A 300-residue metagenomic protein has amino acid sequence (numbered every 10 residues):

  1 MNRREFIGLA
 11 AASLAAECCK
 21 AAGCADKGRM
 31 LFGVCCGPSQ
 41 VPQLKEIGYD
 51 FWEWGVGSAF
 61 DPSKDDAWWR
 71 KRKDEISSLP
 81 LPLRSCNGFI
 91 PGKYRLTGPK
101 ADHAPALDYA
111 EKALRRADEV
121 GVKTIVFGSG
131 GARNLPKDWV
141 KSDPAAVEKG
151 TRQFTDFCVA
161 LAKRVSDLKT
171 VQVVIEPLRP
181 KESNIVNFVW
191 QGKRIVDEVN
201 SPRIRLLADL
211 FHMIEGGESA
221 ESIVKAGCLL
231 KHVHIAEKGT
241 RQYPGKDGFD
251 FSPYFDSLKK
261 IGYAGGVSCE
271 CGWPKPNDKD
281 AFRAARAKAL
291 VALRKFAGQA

Functional and structural regions predicted by a protein language model:
R4-L14, G23-L31, C36-I47, A106 (+2 more regions): Histidine-acidic metal/acid-base catalytic patches
A10-A16, R95-R205, A300: Active-site acidic/histidine proton-transfer and metal-coordination neighborhood in alpha/beta enzyme cores
P38-Q40, V56-S58, F89-I90, G131-R133 (+4 more regions): Active-site-proximal loop/turn and secondary-structure-junction residues that shape catalytic pockets, frequently
V41-P42, D66-P80, Y109-K123, V159-K163 (+2 more regions): Short amphipathic alpha-helices and their capping/turn segments at secondary-structure boundaries
G55-K73, A132: Glycine-rich, proline-tolerant flexible connector loops at the mouths of alpha/beta enzymes
G92-T97, N134-D138, K181-E182, G216 (+2 more regions): A short acidic, helix-capping loop that chelates divalent metal ions and anchors anionic groups
